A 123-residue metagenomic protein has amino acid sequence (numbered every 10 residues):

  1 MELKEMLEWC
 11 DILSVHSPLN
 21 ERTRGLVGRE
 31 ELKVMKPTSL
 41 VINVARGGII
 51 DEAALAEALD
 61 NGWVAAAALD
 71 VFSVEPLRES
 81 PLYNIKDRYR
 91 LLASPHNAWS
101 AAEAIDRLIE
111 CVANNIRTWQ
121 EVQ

Functional and structural regions predicted by a protein language model:
M1-E2: Short acidic-hydrophobic, aromatic-tinged amphipathic segments that line or gate anion-handling sites
E5-L26, V41-N43: Rossmann-like NAD(P)-binding element
M6-E8, L32-M35, K86: A short, aliphatic-rich alpha-helical micro-motif
S14, V34, L92: Conserved beta-strand segments that form the floor/walls of ligand-binding pockets within enzyme and binding domains
R22-V41, E52-A53: Rossmann-fold NAD(P) dinucleotide-binding segment
T38, V44-Q123: Rossmann-like dinucleotide-binding domain for NAD(H)/NADP(H)
